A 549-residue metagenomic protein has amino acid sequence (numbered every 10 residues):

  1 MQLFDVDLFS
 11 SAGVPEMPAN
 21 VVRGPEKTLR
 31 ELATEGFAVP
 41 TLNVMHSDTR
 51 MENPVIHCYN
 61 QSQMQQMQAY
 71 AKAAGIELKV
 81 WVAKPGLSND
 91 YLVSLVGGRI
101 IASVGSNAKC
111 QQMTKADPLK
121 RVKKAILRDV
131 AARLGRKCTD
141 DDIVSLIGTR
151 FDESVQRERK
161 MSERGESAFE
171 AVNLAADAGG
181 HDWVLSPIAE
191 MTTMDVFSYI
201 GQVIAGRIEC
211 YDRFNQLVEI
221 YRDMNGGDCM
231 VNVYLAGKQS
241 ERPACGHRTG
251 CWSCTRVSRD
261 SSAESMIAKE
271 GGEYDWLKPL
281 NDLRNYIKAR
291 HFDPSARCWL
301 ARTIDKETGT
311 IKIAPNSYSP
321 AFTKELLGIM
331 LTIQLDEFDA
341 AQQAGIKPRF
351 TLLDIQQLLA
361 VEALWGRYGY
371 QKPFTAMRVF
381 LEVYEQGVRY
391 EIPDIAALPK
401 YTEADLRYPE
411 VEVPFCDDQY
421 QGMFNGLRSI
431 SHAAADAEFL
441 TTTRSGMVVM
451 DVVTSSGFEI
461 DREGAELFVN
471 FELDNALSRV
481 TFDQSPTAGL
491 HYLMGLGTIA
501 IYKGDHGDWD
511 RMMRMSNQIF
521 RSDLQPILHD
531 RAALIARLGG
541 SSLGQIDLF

Functional and structural regions predicted by a protein language model:
M1-F549: Nucleotide-activated chemistry modules centered on ATP-dependent adenylation/adenylyltransferase
